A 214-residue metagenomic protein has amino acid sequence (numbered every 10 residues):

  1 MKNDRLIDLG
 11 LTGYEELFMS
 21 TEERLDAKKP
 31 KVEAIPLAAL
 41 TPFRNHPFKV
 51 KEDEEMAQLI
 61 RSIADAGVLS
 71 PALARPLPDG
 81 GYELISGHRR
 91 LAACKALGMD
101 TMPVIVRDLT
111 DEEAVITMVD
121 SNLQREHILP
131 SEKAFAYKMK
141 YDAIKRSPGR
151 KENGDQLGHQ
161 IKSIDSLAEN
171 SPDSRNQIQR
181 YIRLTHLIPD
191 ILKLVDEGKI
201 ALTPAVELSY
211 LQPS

Functional and structural regions predicted by a protein language model:
M1-R107, E113-E126: Short, charged/polar connector segments at secondary-structure boundaries
T21-L25, L40, T185, S209 (+1 more regions): Proteins with a high burden of low-complexity, intrinsically disordered sequence enriched in S/T/G/P/A and R, requiring
F48, M56, A92-H186, K193-D196 (+2 more regions): Amphipathic, charge-rich alpha-helical segments that serve as recognition/docking helices
L69-P71, I188, Q212: Short, proline-centered helix/strand-breaking motifs
K199-I200, S214: Short acidic (Asp/Glu) and glycine-rich catalytic loops that position anionic groups and cofactors
